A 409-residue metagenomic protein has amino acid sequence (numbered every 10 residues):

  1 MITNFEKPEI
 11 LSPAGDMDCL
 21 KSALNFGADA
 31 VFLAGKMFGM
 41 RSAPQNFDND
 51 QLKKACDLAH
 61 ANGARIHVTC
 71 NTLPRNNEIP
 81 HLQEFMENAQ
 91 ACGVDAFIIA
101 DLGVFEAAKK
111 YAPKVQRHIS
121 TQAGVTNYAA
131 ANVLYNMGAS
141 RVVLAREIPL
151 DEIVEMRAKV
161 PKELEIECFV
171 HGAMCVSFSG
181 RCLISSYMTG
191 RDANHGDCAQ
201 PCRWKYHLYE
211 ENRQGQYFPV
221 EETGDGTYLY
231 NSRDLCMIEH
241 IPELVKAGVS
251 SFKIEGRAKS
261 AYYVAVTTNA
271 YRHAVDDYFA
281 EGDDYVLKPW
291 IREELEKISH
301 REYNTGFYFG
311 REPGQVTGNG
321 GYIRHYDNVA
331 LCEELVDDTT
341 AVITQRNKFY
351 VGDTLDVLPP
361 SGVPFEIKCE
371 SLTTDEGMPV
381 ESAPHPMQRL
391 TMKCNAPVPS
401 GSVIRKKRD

Functional and structural regions predicted by a protein language model:
M1-N25, A30-L33, M37, N62-T72 (+5 more regions): Surface-exposed amphipathic alpha-helical tracts and adjacent flexible/coil segments at the periphery of soluble enzymes
D16-C19, M37-Y128: Active-site beta->alpha loop and helix N-cap motifs at the rims of alpha/beta catalytic domains
F97-A100, Q122-T126, S140, L144-I148 (+1 more regions): Short, well-structured alpha-helical patches and their helix-loop capping segments that border functional surfaces
